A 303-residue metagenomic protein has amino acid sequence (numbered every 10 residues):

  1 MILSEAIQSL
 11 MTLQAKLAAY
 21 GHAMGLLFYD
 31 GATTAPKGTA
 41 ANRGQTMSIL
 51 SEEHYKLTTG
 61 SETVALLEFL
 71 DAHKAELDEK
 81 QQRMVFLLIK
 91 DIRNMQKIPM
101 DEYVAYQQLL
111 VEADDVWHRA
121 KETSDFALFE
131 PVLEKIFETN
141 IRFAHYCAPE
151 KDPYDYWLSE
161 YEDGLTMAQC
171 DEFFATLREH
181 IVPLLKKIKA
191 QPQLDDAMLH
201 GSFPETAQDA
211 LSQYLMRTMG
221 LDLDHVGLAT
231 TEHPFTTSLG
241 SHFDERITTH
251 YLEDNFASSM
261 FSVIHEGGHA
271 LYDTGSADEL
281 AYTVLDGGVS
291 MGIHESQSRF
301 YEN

Functional and structural regions predicted by a protein language model:
M1-D163: A well-structured
I7, M11-Q14, S51, D114 (+7 more regions): Short, well-ordered alpha-helical packing segments
L10, A148, E253, S258-D278 (+1 more regions): Active-site recognition of the HExxH zinc-binding catalytic motif
M24-G31, L88-K90, A190-Q191, F243 (+1 more regions): Short acidic (Asp/Glu) and glycine-rich catalytic loops that position anionic groups and cofactors
Y106-S258: Contiguous, non-catalytic segments that form substrate-binding/exosite surfaces or channel walls
R217-T218, D222, D273-S276, T283-V284: A glycine- and charged-residue-rich anion-binding loop/surface
L252-M260, T283-S290: Alpha-helix N-cap/helix-initiation motif
G287-N303: Post-HExxH zinc-binding segment in Zn-dependent metallohydrolases
